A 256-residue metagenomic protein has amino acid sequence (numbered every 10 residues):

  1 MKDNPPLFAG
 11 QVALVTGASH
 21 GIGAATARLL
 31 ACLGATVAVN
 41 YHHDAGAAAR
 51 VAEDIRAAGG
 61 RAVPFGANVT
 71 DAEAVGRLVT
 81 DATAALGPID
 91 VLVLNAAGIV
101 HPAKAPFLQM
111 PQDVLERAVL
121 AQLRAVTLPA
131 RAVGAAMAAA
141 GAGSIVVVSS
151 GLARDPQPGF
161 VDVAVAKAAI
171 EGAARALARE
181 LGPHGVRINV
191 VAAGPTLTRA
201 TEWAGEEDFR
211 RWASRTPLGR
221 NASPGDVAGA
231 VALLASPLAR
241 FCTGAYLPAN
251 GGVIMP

Functional and structural regions predicted by a protein language model:
V12, S19-H20: Conserved glycine-rich cofactor-binding loop
L33-R50: Conserved glycine-rich Rossmann-like NAD(P)H-binding loop of the short-chain dehydrogenase/reductase
G76, G98-E116, G159-D162, E202-A204: Conserved mid-core segment of classical short-chain dehydrogenase/reductases
L108-T127, A142, V146, I170 (+1 more regions): Catalytic Tyr-X3-Lys loop
A130, A166, A174: Active-site helix of classical SDR
A135, R179-P183, R240: Alpha-helical segment proximal to the catalytic Tyr-Lys
D162, P183, V190-T216, D226: A glycine/serine/threonine-rich, flexible loop-to-helix segment that serves as the NAD(P) cofactor-binding "lid"
G182, R187, C242-G244, N250: Short, small/polar-rich loop/turn modules that mediate ligand/substrate recognition or access, typified
